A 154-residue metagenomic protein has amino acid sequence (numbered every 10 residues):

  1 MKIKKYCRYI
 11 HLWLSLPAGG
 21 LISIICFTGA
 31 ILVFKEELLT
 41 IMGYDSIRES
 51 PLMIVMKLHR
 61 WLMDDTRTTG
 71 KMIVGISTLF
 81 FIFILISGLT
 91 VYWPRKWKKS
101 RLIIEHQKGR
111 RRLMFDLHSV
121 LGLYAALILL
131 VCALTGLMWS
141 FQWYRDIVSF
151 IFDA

Functional and structural regions predicted by a protein language model:
M1-A154: Conserved histidines in hydrophobic membrane contexts and catalytic metal-binding motifs
